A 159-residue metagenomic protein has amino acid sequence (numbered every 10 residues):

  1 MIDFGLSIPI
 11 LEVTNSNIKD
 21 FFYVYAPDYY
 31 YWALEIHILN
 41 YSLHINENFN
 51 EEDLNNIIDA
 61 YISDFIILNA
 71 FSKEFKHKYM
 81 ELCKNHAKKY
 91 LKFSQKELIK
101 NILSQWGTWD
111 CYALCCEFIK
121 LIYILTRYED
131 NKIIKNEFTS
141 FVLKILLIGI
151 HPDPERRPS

Functional and structural regions predicted by a protein language model:
M1-Y128: C-lobe/activation-segment region of protein kinase-like
Q105-T108, N136, S140, P154: Intrinsic disorder
C115, S140-F141: Activation segment of eukaryotic-like protein kinases
L125-E137: Acidic, serine/threonine/proline-rich low-complexity intrinsically disordered regions
V142-L147: Hydrophobic alpha-helical patch in the C-lobe of Hanks-type protein kinase catalytic domains
I148-S159: A conserved short helix/loop substructure at the end of the activation segment of eukaryotic-like protein kinase domains
